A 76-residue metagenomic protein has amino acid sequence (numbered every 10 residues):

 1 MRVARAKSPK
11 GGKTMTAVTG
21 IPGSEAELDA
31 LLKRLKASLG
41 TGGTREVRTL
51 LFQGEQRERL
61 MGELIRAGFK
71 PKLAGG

Functional and structural regions predicted by a protein language model:
M1-G40, T44-R48, E58, G62-G76: Long, charged, low-complexity intrinsically disordered regions
T49-Q53: A generic structural motif
